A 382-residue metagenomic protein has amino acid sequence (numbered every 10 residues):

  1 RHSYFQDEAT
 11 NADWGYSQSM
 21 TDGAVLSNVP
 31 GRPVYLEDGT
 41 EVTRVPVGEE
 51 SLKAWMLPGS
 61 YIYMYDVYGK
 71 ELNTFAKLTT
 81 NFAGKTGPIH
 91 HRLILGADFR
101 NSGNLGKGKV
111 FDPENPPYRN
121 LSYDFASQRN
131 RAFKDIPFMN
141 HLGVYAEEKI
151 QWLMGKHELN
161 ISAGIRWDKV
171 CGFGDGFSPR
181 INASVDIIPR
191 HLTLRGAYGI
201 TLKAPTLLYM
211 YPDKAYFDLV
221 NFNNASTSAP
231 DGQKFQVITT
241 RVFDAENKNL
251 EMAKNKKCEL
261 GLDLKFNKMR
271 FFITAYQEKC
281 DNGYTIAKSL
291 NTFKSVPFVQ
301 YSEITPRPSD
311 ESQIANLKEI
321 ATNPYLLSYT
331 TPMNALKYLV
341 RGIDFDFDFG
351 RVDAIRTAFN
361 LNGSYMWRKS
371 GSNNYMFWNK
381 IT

Functional and structural regions predicted by a protein language model:
R1, D7-W14, G48-S51, I62-Y63 (+4 more regions): Surface-exposed extracellular loop regions of Gram-negative outer-membrane beta-barrel proteins
R1-H2, T74, H91-A97, L159-A163 (+6 more regions): Transmembrane beta-strands of outer-membrane beta-barrel proteins
H2, T227-S328: Membrane-embedded beta-barrel scaffold of Gram-negative outer-membrane proteins
H2-Q6, F99-L105, N140-L142, I165-C171 (+8 more regions): Transmembrane beta-strands of outer-membrane beta-barrel pores
Q6-D13, G106-D112, F173-P179, L207-P212 (+4 more regions): Outer-membrane beta-barrel translocator domains and adjoining extracellular loop/strand segments of Gram-negative
G15-L159, M210, K318-I320, L336 (+2 more regions): Outer-membrane beta-barrel transmembrane domain signature of Gram-negative proteins, especially the mid-to-C-terminal
A76-F82, V144-I150, I181-V185, L260-F266 (+3 more regions): Residues on the lipid-exposed face of transmembrane beta-strands in outer-membrane beta-barrel proteins
W152-H157, Q277-C280, S295-T382: Gram-negative outer-membrane beta-barrel transporters
